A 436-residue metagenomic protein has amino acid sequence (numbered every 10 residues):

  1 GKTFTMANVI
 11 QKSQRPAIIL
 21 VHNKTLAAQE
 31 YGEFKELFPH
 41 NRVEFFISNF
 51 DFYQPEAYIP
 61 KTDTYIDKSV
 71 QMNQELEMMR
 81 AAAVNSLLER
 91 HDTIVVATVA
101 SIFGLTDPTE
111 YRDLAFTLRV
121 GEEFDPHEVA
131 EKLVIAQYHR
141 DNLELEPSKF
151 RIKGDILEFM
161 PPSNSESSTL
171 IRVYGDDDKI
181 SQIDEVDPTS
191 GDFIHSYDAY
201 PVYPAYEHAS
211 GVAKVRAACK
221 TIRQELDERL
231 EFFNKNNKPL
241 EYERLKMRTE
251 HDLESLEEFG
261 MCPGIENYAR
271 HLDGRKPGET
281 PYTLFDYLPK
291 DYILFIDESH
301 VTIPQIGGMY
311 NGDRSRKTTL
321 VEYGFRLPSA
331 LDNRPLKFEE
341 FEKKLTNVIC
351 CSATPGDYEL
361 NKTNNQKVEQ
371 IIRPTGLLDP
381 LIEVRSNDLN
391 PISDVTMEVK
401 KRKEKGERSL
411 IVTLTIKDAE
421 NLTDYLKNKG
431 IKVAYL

Functional and structural regions predicted by a protein language model:
G1-L436: ASCE RecA-like P-loop NTPase motor cores that couple ATP hydrolysis to mechanical translocation on nucleic acids
